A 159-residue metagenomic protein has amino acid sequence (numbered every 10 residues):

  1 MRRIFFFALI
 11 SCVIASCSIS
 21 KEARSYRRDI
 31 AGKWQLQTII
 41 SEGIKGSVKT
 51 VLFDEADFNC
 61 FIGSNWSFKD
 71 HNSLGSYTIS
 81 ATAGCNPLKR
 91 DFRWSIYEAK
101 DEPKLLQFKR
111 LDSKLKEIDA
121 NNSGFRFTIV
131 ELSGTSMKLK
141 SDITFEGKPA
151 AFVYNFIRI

Functional and structural regions predicted by a protein language model:
I4-V13: Sec-dependent N-terminal signal peptides
S18-Q35: N-terminal helix-cap/turn-to-beta initiation motif at the start of protein domains
I19, F92-Y97, S136-I159: Edge beta-strand at a domain terminus
K21, L52-A56, R126: Short, P/G- and charge-enriched loop/turn segments at secondary-structure junctions
A31-S41, L52, S136-D142: Buried hydrophobic residues that stabilize the cores of well-folded domains
I39-G43, G63-L132: Contiguous, well-ordered beta-strand patches that form the walls/edges of small beta-barrel/beta-sandwich domains
G43-A56, T82-A83: Flexible, solvent-exposed loop segments that connect beta-strands
V51-F68: Short, solvent-exposed, low-complexity loop/linker segments
